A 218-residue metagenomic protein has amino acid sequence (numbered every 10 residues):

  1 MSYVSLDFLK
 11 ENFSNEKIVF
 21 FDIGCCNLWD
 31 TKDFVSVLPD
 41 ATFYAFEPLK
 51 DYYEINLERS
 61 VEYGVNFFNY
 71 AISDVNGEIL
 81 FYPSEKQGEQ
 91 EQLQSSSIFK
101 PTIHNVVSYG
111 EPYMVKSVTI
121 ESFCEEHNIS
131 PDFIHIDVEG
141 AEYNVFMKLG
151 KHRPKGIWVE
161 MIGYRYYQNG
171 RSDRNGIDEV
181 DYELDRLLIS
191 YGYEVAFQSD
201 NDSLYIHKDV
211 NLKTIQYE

Functional and structural regions predicted by a protein language model:
M1-E218: Phosphate/nucleotide-binding beta-alpha loop and adjacent structural elements of enzyme active sites
